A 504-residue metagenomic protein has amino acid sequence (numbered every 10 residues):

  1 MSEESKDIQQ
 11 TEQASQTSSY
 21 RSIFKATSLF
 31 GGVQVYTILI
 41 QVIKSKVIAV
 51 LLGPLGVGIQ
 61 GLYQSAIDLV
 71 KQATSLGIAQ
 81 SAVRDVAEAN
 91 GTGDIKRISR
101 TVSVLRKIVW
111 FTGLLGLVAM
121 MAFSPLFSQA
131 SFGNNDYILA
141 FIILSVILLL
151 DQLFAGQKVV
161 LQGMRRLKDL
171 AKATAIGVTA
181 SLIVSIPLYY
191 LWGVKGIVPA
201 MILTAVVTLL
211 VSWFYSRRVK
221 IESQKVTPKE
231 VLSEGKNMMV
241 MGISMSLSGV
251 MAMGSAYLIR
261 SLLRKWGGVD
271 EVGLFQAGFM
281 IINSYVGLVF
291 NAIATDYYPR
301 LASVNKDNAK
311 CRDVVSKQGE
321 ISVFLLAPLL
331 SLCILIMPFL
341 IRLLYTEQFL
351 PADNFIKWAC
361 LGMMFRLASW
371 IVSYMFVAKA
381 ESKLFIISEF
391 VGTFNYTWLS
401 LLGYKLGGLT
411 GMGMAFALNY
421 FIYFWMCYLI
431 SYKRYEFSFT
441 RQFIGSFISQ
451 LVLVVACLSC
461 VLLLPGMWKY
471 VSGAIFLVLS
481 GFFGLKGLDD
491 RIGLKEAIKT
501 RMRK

Functional and structural regions predicted by a protein language model:
S2-I23, S212-A256, D296, R300-D313 (+2 more regions): Interhelical loop/hinge segments that connect adjacent transmembrane helices in multipass membrane
S2-Q16, L458-K504: Membrane-proximal transmembrane or re-entrant/amphipathic helices at the cytosolic face
S2-S5, S103-F132, L139, I183 (+6 more regions): Alpha-helical transmembrane segments of multi-pass membrane transport and lipid-handling proteins
K25-T37, Y63, D68, S75-P125 (+4 more regions): Membrane-water interface segments that mark the loop-to-transmembrane alpha-helix transition
K25-V42, V57, G177, A200-T208 (+6 more regions): Transmembrane helical elements of multi-pass membrane transporters/channels
V33, T37-Q41, S45, Y63-K71 (+14 more regions): Short runs within selected transmembrane alpha-helices of multi-pass transporters and secretion channels
L51-P54, N134, G163-M164, L191 (+3 more regions): Helix-loop interface residues and adjacent transmembrane-helix termini in multi-pass membrane transporters, primarily
L76-T92, G163, I221, G278 (+2 more regions): Helix-loop junctions and terminal segments of transmembrane helices in multi-pass membrane transport/translocation
